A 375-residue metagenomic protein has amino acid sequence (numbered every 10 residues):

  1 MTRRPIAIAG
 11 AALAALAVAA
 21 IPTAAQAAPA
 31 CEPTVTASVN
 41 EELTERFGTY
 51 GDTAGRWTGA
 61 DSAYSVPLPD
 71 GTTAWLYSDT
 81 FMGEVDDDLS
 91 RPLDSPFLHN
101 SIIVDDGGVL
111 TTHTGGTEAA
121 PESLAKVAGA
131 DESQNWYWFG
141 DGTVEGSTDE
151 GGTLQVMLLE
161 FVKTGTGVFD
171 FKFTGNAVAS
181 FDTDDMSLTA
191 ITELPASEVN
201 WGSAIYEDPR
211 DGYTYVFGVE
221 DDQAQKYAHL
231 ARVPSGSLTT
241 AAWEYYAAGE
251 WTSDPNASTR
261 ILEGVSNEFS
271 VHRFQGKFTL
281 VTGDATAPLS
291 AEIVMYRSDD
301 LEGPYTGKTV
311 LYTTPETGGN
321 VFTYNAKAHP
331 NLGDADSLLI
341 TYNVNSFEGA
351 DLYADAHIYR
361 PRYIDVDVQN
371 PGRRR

Functional and structural regions predicted by a protein language model:
M1-A28: Secretory targeting and sorting signals
L13-T23, A37-V39, S270-R273, E302: Short amphipathic alpha-helical segments, especially helix-boundary/capping motifs
P29-T58, L68-N135, G146-S197, G218-E263 (+2 more regions): Beta-rich carbohydrate-recognition and catalytic domains
D61-Y64, N100, A120-T143, W201-I205 (+2 more regions): Beta-propeller and closely related beta-sheet repeat lectin domains
S147-G152, P209-G212, D334-D336: Short, solvent-exposed loop/turn segments that connect beta-strands within catalytic domains and beta-strand-rich
E198-A204, Y213-V216: Extended, non-transmembrane interaction/recognition domains
T214, F278-L280, L338: Hydrophobic beta-strand segments that make up the repeating blades of beta-propeller and related beta-repeat
G318-E348: Short aromatic loop motif centered on NTY/YTY
